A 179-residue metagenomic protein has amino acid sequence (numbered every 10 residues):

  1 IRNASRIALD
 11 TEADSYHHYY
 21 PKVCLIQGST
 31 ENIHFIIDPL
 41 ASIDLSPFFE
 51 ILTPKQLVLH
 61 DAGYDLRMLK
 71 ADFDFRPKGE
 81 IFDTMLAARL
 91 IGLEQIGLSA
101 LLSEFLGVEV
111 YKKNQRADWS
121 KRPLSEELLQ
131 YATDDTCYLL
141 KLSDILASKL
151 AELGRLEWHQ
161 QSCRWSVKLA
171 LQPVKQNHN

Functional and structural regions predicted by a protein language model:
I1-A100: Conserved RNase H-like, two-metal-ion catalytic cores of nucleic-acid enzymes
R6, L106-V108, R155: Short aromatic/hydrophobic-glycine micro-motifs
M68, A100-E104, Y138-K141, I145: Alpha-helical scaffold segments in soluble metabolic enzymes
F73-R76, K112, Q172-N177: Short, compositionally biased low-complexity segments
F82-T84, Q115-K121, C163: Short, conserved phosphate-binding/catalytic loop or strand-edge motifs used in phosphoryl-/nucleotidyl-transfer
A100-E127: A short, charged helix-loop
E126-N179: Mixed-charge, glycine-rich, non-catalytic linkers/tails in nucleic-acid processing enzymes
